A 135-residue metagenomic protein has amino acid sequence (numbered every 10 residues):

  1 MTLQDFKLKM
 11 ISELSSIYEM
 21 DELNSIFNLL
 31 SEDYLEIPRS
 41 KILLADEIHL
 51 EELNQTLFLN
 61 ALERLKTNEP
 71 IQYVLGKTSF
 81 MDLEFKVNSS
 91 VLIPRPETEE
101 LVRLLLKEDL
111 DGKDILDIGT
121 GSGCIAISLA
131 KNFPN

Functional and structural regions predicted by a protein language model:
M1-L75: N-terminal auxiliary segments of SAM/dcSAM-dependent transferases
T56-P134: SAM-dependent Rossmann-like transferase core, predominantly class I methyltransferases with a strong bias toward
